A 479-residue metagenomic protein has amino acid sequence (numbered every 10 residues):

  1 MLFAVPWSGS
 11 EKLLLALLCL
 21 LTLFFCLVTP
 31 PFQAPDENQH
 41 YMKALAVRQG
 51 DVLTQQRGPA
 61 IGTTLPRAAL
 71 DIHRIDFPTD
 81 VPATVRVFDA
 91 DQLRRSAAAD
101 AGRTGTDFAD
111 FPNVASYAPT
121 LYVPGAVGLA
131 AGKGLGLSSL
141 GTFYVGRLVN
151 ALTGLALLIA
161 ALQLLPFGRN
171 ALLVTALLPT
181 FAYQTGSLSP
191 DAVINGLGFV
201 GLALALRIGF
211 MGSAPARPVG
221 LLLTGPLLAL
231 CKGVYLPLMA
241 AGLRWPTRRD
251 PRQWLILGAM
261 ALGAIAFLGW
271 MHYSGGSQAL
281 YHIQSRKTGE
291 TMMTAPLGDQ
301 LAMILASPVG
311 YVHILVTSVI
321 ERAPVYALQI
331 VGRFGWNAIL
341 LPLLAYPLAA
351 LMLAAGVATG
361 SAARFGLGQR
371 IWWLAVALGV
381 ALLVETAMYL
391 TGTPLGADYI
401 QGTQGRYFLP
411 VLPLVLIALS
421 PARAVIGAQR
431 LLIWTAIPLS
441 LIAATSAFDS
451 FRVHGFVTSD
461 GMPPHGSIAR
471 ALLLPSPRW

Functional and structural regions predicted by a protein language model:
V5-G9, D250-W254, A354-G379: Membrane-interface helix-loop-helix junctions at transmembrane boundaries of multi-pass membrane enzymes, predominantly
D51-V145: Interfacial juxtamembrane loops and adjacent helix segments that form the catalytic/substrate-binding surfaces
L135-L140, I159-T180: Transmembrane-helix signature of polytopic, membrane-embedded enzymes that assemble or transfer cell-envelope glycans
A182-Y183, R217-G233, P237-R244: Membrane-interface alpha helices of multi-pass inner-membrane proteins
S187-I194: Short acidic/glycine- and proline-prone juxtamembrane loop motifs at membrane-interface regions of multi-pass membrane
L204-F210, V219, L236-A264: Perimembrane helix-loop-helix junctions
F267-Y273, S277-E290, T294, T403 (+1 more regions): Transmembrane helical bundles and short interhelical boundary loops of multi-pass, membrane-embedded
H272-G360, L472-W479: Membrane-lumen/periplasm interface segments of multi-pass, membrane-embedded glycan/lipid transferases
